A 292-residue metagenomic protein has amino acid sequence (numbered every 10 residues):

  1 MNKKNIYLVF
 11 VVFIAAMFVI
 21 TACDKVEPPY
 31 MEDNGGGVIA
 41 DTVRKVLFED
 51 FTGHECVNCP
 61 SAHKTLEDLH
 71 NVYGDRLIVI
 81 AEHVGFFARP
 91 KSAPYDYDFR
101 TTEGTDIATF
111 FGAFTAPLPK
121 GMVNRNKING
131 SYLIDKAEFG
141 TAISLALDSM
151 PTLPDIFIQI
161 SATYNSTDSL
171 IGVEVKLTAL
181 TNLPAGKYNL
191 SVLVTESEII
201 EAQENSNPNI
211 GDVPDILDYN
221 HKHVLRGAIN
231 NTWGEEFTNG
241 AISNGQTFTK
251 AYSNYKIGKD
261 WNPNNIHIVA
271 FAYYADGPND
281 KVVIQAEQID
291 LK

Functional and structural regions predicted by a protein language model:
M1-Y7, A15-L47: Bacterial Sec-dependent N-terminal signal peptides
D24-P28, H63, G211-I216: Short N-terminal helix-initiation segments at or just after the protein's N-terminus
K25, N58-S61, V123: Disulfide-rich extracellular modules and peptides
D33-G35, T65-H70, I143-D148: Intrinsically disordered, low-complexity boundary segments flanking structured domains
G37-G85: Local sequence-structure signature of Cys/Sec-based thiol-disulfide redox active-site neighborhoods
A81-K292: Short, conserved sequence motifs used for protein processing/export or organelle targeting and for catalysis
